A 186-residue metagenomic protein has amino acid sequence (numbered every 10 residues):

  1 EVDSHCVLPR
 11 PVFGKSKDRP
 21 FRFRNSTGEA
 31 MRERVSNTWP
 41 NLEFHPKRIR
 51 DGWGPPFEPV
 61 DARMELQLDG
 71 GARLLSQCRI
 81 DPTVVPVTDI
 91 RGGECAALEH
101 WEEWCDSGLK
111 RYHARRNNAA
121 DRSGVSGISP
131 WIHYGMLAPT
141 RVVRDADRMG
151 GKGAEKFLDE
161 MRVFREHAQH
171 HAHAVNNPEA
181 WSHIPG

Functional and structural regions predicted by a protein language model:
S4: Histidine-centered beta-alpha loop that forms part of the nucleotide-sugar donor binding/catalytic region in diverse
V7-D18: Glycine-rich, charge-decorated loop segments at or immediately adjacent to ligand/cofactor-binding or catalytic sites
S16-P185: Glycine/tryptophan-enriched, flexible segments
